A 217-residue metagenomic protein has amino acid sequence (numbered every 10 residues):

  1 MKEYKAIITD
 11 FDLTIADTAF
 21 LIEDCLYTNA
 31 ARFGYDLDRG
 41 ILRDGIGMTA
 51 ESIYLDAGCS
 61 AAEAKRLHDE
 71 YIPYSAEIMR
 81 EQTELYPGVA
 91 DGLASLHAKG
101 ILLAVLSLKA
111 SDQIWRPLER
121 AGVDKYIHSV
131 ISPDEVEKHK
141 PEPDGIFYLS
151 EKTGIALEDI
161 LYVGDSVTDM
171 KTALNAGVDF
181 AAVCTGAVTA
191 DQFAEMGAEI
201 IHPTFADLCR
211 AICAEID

Functional and structural regions predicted by a protein language model:
M1-K2, A98-I101, T153-D159, E215-I216: Glycine-rich phosphate-binding loop signature in dinucleotide/nucleotide-binding domains
K2-A90, S95-K99, W115: N-terminal helical cap/lid subdomain that shapes the substrate entry/recognition surface in HAD-like hydrolases
A6, K140-M170: Conserved Lys-Pro-Asp/Glu-containing loop-to-beta segment of HAD-superfamily phosphomonoesterases, centered on
A30-F33, S52-A61, Q82, H97-A104 (+3 more regions): Substrate-recognition/cap helix-loop segment adjacent to the acidic, metal-dependent catalytic center of Asp-based
L37-I41, A62-E63, D124-S129, L157-L161: Short acidic capping loops at alpha-helix termini that bridge into adjacent secondary structure
G122-S132, Q192-C209: Structural recognition of alpha->loop->beta junctions
L161-I200: Acidic, Mg2+-coordinating phosphoryl-transfer loop and its flanking beta/alpha structural elements, shared across
